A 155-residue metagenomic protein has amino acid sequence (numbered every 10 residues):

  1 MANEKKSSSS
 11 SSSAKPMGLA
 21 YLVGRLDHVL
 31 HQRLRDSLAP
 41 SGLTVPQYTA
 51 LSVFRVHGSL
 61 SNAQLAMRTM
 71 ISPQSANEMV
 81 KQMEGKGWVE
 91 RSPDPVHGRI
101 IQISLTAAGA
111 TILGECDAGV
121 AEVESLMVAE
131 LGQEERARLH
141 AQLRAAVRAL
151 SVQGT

Functional and structural regions predicted by a protein language model:
M1-S41: N-terminal leader segment of winged-helix/HTH proteins
N3-K6, H31, K81-R148: Charged, amphipathic alpha-helical coiled-coil/dimerization segments
G18, L22, R33, T49-R55 (+1 more regions): Pre-recognition alpha-helix immediately N-terminal to the DNA-recognition helix within helix-turn-helix or winged-helix
S41-Q47, S75, T106, L131-Q133: Short helix-coil-helix linker/hinge
H57-S61: Short capping segments at the starts of secondary-structure elements
N62-A63, Q74, K81, I101: Residues within helix-turn-helix
A66: The alpha-helix within a helix-turn-helix
